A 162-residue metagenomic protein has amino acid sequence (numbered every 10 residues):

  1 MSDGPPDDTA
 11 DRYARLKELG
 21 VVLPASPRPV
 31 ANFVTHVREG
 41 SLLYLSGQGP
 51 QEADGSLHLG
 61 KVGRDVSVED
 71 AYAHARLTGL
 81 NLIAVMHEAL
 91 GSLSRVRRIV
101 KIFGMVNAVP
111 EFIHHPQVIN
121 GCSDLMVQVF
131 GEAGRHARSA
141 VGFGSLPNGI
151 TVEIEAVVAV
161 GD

Functional and structural regions predicted by a protein language model:
S2-D162: Short, polar/acidic, helix-capping and beta-turn segments at strand->helix junctions that line the mouths
